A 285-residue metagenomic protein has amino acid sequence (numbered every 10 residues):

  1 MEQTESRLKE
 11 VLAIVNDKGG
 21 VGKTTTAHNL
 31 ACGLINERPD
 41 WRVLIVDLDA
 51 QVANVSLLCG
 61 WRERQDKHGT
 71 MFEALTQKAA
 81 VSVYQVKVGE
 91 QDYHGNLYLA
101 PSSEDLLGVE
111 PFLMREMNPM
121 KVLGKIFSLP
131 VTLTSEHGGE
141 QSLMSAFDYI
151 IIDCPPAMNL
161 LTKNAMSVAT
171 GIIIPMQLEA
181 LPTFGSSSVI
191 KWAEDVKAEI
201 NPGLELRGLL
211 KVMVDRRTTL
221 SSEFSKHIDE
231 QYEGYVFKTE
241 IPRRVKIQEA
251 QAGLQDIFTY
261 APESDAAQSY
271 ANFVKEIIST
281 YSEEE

Functional and structural regions predicted by a protein language model:
M1-E285: P-loop NTP-binding core
